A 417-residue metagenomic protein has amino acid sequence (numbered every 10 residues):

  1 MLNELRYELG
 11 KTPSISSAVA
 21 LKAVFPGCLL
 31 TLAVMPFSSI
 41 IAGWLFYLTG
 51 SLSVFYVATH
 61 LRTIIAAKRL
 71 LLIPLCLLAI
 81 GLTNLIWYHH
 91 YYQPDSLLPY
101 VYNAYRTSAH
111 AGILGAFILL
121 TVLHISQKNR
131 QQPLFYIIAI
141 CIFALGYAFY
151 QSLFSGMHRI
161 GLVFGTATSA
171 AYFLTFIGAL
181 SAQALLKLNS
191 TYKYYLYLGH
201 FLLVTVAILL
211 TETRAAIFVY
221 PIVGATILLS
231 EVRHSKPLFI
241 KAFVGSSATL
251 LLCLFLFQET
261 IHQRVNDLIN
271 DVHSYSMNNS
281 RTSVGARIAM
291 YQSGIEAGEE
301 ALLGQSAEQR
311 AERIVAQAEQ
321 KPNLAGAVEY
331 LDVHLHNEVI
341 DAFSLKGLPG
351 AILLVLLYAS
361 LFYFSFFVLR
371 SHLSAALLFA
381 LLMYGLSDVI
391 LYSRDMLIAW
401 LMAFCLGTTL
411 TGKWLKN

Functional and structural regions predicted by a protein language model:
M1-P94, T121-Q131, F135, A184-Y192 (+1 more regions): Transmembrane signal-anchor hairpin modules in multi-pass inner-membrane enzymes, especially those that act on
C28-L29, I113-G156, G165-R233, L256: Alpha-helical transmembrane segments of multi-pass inner-membrane proteins
L48-G50, L70-N84, P94-V122, F135-I142 (+1 more regions): Aromatic-anchored transmembrane helix interface
V54-L61, P221-F243: Perimembrane helix-loop-helix junctions
E231-M277, I295-E299: A membrane-periplasm/extracellular boundary helix in multi-pass inner-membrane enzymes that assemble envelope glycans
R281-G285, A289, E299-K346: Long extracytoplasmic/lumenal interhelical loops at the membrane interface of multi-pass membrane proteins
L345-F379: Hydrophobic transmembrane alpha-helices and their immediate junctions
L377-Y384, L391-N417: Transmembrane alpha-helices of multi-pass inner-membrane enzymes
